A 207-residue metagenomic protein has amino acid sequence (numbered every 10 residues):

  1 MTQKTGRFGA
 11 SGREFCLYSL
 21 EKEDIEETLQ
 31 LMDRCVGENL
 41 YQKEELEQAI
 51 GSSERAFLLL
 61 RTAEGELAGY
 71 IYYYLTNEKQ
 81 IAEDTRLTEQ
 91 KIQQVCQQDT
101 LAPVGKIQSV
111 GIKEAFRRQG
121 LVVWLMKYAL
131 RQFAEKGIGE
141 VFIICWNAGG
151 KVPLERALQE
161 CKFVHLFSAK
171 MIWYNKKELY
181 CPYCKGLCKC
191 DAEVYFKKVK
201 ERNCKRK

Functional and structural regions predicted by a protein language model:
G12-T28: A short beta-loop-alpha structural element at the N-terminal edge of CoA-dependent acyl/N-acetyltransferase catalytic
V36-E78, K91-C96: Active-site rim helix/loop that mediates acceptor-substrate recognition in acyltransferases
L58, G69-I71, G105, V110 (+1 more regions): Conserved GNAT-family N-acetyltransferase fold
Y72-S109, K170-L187: Conserved acyl-donor/pantetheine-binding loop and adjacent beta-alpha core of acyl/acetyltransferases and related
V104-G105, F133-A148: Conserved GNAT acetyl-CoA-binding A-motif
I112, R118-R131: Conserved acetyl-CoA-binding loop-helix of GNAT-fold acetyltransferases
R117, I143-E155, M171-N175: Conserved beta-strand-loop-alpha-helix junction that forms the acyl-donor binding cleft
A157-S168: Conserved acetyl-CoA-binding loop of GNAT-fold acetyltransferases
